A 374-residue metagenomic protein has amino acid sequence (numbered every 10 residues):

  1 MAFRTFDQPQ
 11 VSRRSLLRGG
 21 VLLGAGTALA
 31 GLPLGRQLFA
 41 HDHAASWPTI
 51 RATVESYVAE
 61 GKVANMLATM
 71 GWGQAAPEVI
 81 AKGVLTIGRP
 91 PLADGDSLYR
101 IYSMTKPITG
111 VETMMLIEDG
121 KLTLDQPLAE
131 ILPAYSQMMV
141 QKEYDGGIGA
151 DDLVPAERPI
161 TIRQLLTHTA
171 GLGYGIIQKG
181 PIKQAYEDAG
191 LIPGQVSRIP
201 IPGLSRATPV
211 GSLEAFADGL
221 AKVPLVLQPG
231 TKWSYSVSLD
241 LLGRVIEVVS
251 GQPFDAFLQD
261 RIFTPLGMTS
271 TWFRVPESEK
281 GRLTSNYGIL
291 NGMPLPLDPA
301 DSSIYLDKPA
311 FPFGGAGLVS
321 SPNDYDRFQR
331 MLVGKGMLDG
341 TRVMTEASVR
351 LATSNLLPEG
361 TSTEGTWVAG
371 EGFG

Functional and structural regions predicted by a protein language model:
M1-S15, L23-G24: N-terminal secretory signal peptides
A30-R36: C-terminal segment of classical bacterial N-terminal signal peptides
A44-I101, K121-T123, Q137-D145, G149: Short, conserved catalytic-motif segment at the N-terminal edge
R51-E55, Q74, R100-I131, Q137 (+2 more regions): Active-site SXXK
V58, I117-E118, A221, L258: Alpha-helix C-terminal capping/helix-coil junction sites
N65-L67, P127, K232, W272: Residues at or immediately flanking beta-strands
P77-V79, M139-G374: Short, surface-exposed loop or secondary-structure junction motifs that flank catalytic or metal-binding residues
